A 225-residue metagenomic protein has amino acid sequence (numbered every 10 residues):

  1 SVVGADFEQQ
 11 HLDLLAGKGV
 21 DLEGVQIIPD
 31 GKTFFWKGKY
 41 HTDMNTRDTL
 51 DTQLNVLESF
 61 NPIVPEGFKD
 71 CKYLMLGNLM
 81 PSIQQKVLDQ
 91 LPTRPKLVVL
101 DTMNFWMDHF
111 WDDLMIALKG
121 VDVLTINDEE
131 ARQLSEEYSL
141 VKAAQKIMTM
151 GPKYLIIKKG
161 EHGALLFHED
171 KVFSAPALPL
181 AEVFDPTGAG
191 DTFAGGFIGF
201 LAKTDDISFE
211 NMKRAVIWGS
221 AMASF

Functional and structural regions predicted by a protein language model:
S1-M75, D89-P95: Conserved N-terminal subdomain of the carbohydrate kinase-like
A5-D6, N78-I83, M103-M107: Short beta->alpha connector loops
Q9, N61-P62, Q85, D108-W111 (+3 more regions): Structural motif corresponding to alpha-helix initiation and N-cap regions
I27-P29, T102-F105, E129, L178-A181: Short, acidic/turn-prone active-site loops that include or flank metal/cofactor- and phosphate-binding residues
L50-V56, M75-N78, L100-F105, R132-S135: Short, flexible loop segments at the rims of nucleotide/cofactor-binding pockets, characterized by
V64, L114, V183: Acidic, amphipathic alpha-helical patches
D89-L97, N104-S174: Conserved phosphate/ATP/ADP-binding segment of small-molecule kinases
L140-F225: Conserved phosphate-binding/catalytic region of the ribokinase-like
